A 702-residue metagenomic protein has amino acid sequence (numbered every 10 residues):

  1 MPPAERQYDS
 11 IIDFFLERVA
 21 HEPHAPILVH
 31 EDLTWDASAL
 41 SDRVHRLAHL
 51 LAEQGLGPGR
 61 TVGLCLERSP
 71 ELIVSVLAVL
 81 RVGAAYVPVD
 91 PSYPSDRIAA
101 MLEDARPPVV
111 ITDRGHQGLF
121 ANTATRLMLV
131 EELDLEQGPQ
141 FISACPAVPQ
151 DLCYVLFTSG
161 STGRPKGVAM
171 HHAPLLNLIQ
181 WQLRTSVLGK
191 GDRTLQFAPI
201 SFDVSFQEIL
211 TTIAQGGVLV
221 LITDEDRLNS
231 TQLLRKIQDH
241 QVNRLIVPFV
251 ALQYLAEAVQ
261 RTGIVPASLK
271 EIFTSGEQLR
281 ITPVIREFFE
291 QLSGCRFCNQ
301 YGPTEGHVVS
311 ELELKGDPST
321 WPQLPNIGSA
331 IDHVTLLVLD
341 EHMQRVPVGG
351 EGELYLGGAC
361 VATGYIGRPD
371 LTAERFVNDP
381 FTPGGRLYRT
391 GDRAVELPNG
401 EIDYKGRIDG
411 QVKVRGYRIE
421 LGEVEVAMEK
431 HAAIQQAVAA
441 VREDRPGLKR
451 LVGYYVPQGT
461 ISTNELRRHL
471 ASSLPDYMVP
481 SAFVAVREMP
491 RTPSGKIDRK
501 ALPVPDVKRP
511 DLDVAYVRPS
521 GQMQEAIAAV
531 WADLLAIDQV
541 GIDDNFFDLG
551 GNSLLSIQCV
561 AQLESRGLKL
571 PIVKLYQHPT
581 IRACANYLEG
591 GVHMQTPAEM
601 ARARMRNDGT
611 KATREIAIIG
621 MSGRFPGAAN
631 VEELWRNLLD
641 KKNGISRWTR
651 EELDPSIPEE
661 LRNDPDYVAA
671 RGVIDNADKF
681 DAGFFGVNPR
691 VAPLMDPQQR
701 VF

Functional and structural regions predicted by a protein language model:
M1, S10-I12, S95, V110-C145 (+5 more regions): AMP-dependent adenylate-forming
M1-L156, M170-H172, N177, I285-R286 (+6 more regions): AMP-binding/adenylate-forming domain of the ANL superfamily
E22-T34, Q54-T61, P139, G384 (+7 more regions): Phosphopantetheine carrier-protein modules
E31-W35, T61-P70, V89-D96, F197-A198 (+8 more regions): Glycine-rich loop motifs involved in handling phospho/adenylate chemistry
E71-L77, A84-E103, G115, G138-V348 (+4 more regions): Motif- and composition-driven signal specific to adenylation
R106-P108, Q458, V484, E488-R604: Phosphopantetheine-dependent thiolation modules in NRPS/PKS and related acyl-activating systems
I366, A603-M695, Q699: ACP-dependent fatty acid/polyketide chain-elongation machinery
